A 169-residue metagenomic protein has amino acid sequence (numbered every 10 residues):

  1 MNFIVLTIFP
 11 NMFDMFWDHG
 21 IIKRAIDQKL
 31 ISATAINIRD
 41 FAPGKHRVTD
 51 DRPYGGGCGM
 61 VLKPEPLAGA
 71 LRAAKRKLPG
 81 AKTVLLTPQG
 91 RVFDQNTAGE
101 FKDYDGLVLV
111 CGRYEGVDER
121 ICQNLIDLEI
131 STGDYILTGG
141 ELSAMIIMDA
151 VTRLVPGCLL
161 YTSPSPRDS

Functional and structural regions predicted by a protein language model:
M1-K75: N-terminal nucleotide/polyanion-binding subdomain common to many enzyme families
I4-L6, T34-I36, V84, L107-V108 (+1 more regions): Hydrophobic/aromatic beta-strand patches that form the interior of the parallel beta-sheet core in alpha/beta enzyme
G20-R24, G99-D103, N124-L125: Short, solvent-exposed amphipathic alpha-helical segments in soluble enzyme and RNA/protein-processing domains
I38-F41, R113-V117: Short glycine-enriched loops at secondary-structure junctions
H46, Q95-T97, R120-C122: Short, well-ordered secondary-structure micro-motifs
K63-C111: S-adenosyl-L-methionine/SAH cofactor-binding core of RNA-modifying enzymes
V117, I121-L160: Structured adenosyl-cofactor binding patch, chiefly the S-adenosyl-L-methionine
Y161-D168: Conserved small/polar residues in nucleotide/adenosyl-binding loops
